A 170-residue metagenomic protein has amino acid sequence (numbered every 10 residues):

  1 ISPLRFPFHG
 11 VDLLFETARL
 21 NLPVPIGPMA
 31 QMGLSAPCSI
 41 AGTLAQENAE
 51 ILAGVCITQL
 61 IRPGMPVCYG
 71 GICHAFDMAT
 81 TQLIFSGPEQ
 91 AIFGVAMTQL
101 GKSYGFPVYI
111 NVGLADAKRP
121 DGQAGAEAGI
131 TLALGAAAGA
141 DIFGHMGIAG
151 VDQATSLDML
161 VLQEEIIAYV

Functional and structural regions predicted by a protein language model:
I1-R5, T17-A41, T58-F85, M97-K118 (+1 more regions): Core alpha/beta catalytic barrel or barrel-like domain that forms the active/cofactor pocket in diverse metabolic
F6-L14: Active-site-adjacent beta->alpha loops and helix N-cap segments on the catalytic face of soluble alpha/beta enzymes
L44-E47, T81-V95, V112, A117-L134: Thiamine diphosphate
Q46-N48, A53-L60: Alpha-helical support elements that line or immediately flank enzyme active sites and cofactor-binding pockets
V108, A117-V170: C-terminal catalytic subdomain
